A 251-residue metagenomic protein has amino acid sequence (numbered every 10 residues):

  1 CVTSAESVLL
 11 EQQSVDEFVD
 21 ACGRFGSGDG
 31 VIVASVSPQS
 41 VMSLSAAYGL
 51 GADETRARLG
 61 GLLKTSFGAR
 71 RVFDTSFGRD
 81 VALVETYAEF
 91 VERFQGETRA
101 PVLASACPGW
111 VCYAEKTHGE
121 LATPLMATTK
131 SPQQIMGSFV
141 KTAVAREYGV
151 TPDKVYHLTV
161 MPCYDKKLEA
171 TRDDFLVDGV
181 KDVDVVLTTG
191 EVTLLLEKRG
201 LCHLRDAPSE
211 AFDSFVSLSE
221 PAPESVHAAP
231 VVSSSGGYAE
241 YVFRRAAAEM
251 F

Functional and structural regions predicted by a protein language model:
C1-F251: Iron-sulfur-associated redox domains of electron-transfer enzymes in respiratory and anaerobic energy metabolism
